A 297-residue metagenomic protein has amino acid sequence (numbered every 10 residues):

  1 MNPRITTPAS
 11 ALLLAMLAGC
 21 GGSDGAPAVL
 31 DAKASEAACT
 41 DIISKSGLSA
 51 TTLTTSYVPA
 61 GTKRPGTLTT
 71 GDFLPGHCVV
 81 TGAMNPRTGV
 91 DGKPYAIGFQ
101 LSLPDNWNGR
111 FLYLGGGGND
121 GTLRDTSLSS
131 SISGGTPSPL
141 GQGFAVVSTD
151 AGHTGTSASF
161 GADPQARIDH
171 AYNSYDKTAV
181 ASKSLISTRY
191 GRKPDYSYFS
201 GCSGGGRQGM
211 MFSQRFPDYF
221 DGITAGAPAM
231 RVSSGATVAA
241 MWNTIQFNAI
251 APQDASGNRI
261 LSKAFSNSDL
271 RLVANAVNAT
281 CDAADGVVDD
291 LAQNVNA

Functional and structural regions predicted by a protein language model:
M1-A9: Bacterial N-terminal signal peptides that target proteins for export
M16-G19: C-terminal motif of bacterial Sec signal peptides marking the signal peptidase cleavage site
G22-R110, L123-T126, S133, A274 (+1 more regions): Catalytic-loop region of hydrolases
P86, G116-N119, P228: Glycine-rich His-Gly loop
N108, G116-P194, T237-V238: Cap/lid segment of the alpha/beta-hydrolase catalytic domain
S200-G205, G209: Gly/Ala-rich beta-loop-alpha elbow adjacent to hydrolase catalytic centers
M211-S213, D218-A297: A catalytic-pocket lid/entrance helix-loop region that shapes and gates access to the active site across common
